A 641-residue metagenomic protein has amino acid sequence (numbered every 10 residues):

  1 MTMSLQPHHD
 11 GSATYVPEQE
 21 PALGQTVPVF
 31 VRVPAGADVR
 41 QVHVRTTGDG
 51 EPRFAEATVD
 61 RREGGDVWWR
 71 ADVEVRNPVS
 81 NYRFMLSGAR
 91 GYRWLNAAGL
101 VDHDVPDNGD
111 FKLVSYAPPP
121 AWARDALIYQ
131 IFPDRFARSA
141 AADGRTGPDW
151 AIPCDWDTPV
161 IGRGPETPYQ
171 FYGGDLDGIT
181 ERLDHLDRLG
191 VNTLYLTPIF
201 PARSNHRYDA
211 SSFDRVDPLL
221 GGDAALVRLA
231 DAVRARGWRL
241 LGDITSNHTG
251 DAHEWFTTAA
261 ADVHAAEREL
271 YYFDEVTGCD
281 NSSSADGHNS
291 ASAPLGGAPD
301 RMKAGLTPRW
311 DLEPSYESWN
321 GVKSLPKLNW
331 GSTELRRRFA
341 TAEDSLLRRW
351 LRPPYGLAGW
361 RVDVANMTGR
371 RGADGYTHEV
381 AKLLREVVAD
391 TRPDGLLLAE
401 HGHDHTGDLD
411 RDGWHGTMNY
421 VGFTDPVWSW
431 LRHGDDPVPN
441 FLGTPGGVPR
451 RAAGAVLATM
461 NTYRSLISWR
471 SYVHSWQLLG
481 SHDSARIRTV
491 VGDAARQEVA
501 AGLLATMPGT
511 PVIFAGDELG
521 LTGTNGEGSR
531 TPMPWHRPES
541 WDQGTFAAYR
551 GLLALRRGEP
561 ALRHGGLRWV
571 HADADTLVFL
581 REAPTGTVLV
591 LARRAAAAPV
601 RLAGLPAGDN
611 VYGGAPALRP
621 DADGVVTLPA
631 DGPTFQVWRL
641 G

Functional and structural regions predicted by a protein language model:
M3-S12, V16-E18, L23, V27 (+6 more regions): Active-site and adjacent substrate-binding regions of carbohydrate-active enzymes
G36-V39: Extracellular acidic loop/turn motifs
V44-G48: Conserved aromatic beta-strand anchor motif in extracellular beta-sandwich/beta-rich domains
G50-P52: Short, solvent-exposed loop/linker segments at beta-strand-coil boundaries, enriched for Pro/Gly and Ser/Thr
W69-A71: A generic structural motif
P78-Y82: Exposed beta-strand face motif in extracellular beta-rich ectodomains
